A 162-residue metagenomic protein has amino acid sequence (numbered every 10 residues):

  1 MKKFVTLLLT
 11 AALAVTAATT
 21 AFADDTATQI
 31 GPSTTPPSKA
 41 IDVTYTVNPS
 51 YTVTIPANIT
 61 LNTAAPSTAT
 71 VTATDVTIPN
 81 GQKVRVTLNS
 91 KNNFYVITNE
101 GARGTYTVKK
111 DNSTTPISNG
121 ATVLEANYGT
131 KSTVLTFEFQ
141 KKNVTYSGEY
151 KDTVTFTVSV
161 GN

Functional and structural regions predicted by a protein language model:
M1-A23: Sec-dependent N-terminal signal peptides of Gram-positive bacterial secreted proteins and lipoproteins
K3-V5, L9, A57, V84 (+2 more regions): Terminal low-complexity, poorly structured segments
F22-G101, N119-N162: N-terminal small/polar-rich segments of proteins
A102-A121: Terminal beta-strand-rich extracellular "head" domains that mediate receptor/glycan or other ligand binding
